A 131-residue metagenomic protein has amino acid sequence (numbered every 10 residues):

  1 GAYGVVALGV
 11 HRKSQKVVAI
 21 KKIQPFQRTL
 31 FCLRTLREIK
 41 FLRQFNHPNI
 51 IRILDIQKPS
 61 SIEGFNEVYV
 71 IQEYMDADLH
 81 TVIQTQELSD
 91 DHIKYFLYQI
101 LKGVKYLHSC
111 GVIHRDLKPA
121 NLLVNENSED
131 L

Functional and structural regions predicted by a protein language model:
V5-P25: Glycine-rich ATP phosphate-binding loop
K40-P48: Structural motif at the C-terminus of the N-lobe alphaC helix and the adjacent alphaC-beta4 loop of the Hanks-type
H47-Q57: Conserved HxN/HPN-centered segment at the entrance to the catalytic loop of eukaryotic protein kinase-like domains
F65-D78: Conserved short submotifs of the Hanks-type protein kinase catalytic core that shape the nucleotide-binding pocket
L79-L88: AlphaC helix of the protein kinase catalytic domain
F96-L97: Activation segment signature within eukaryotic-like protein kinase domains
H108-N125: Catalytic-loop of the protein kinase fold
